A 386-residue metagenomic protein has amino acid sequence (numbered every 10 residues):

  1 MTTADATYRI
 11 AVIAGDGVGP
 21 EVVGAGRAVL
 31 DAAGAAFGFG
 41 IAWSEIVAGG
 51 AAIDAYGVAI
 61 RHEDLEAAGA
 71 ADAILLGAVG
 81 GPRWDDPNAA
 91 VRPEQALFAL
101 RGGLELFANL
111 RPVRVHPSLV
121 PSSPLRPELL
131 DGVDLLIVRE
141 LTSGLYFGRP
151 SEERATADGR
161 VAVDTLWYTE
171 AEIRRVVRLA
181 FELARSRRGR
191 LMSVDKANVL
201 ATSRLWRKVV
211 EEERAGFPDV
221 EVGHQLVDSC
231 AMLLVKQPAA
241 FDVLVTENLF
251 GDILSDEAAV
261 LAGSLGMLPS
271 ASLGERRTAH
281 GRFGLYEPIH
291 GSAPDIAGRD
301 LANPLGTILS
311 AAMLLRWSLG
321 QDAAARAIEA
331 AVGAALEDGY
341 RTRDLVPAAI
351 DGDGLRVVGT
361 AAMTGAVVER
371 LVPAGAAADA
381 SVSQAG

Functional and structural regions predicted by a protein language model:
D5-I10: Extreme N-terminal starter segment of soluble prokaryotic enzymes
A11-A28, A32-G34, A157-D228, A240: Glycine-rich phosphate/diphosphate-binding loop of Rossmann-like nucleotide-binding domains
D16-G19, D72, V138, A180 (+4 more regions): Buried hydrophobic positions in well-ordered alpha/beta secondary-structure cores of metabolic enzymes
A36-H62, A231-L234: N-terminal beta-loop-helix "entrance" segment that forms/cooperates in small-molecule cofactor or anionic ligand
G50-I53, V235-Y340: Glycine-rich phosphate/nucleotide-binding loop
D54-V163, L249-G251: N-terminal glycine-rich phosphate/adenylate-binding segment common to multiple enzyme folds
N198, W206-R207, E211-P269, L371 (+1 more regions): Accessory "access/gating" subregions that flank catalytic or transport cores
L305-G386: Mobile late-domain/C-terminal helix-loop "cap" segments that border catalytic sites or the cytosolic face
